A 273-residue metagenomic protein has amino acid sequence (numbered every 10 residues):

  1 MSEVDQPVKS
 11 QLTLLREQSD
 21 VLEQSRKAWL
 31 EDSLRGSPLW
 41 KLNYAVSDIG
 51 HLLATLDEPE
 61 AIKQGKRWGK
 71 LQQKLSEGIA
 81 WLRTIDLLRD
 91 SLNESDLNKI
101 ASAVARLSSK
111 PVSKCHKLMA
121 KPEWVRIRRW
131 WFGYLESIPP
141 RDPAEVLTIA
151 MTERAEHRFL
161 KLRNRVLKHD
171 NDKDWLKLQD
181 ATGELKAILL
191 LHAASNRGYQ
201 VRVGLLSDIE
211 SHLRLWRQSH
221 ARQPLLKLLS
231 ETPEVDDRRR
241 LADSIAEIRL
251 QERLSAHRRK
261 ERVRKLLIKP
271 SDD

Functional and structural regions predicted by a protein language model:
M1-D273: Function-determining surface determinants
